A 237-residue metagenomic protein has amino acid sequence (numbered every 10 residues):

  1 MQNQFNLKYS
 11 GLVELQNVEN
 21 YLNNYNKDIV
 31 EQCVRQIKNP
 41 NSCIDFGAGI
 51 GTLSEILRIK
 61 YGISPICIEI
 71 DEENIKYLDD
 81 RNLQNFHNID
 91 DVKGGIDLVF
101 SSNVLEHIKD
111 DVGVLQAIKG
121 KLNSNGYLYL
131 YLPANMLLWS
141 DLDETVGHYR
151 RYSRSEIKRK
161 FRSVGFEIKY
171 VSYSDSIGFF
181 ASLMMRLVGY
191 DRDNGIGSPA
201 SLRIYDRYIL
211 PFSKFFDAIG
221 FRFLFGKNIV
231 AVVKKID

Functional and structural regions predicted by a protein language model:
M1-S102, V112-L115, S198, L202-R203 (+3 more regions): Conserved N-terminal segment of class I S-adenosyl-L-methionine
Q16, L128-R150, R154-R159: Short, glycine-/aromatic-enriched active-site segment of Class I SAM-dependent methyltransferases
S102-L105, Y131: Residues lining the SAM
I108-V112, L132: A structural helix-start
V112-Y127: A short glycine-rich, Lys/Arg-flanked "PGG" loop and its adjoining helix->strand segment in the class I
F166-S176: Conserved S-adenosyl-L-methionine
D175-D237: A C-terminal cap/extension of S-adenosyl-L-methionine-dependent methyltransferases that defines the acceptor-substrate
